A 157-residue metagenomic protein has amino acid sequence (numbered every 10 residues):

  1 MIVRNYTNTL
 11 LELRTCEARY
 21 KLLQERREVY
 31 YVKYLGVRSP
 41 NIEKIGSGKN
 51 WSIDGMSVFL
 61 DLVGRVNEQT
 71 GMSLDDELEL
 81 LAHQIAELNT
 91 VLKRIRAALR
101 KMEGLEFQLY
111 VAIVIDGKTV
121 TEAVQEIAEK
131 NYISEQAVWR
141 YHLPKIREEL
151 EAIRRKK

Functional and structural regions predicted by a protein language model:
M1-A98, A152-K157: N-terminal interaction/assembly modules
K101-T119: Short amphipathic alpha helix immediately N-terminal
Q108, Q125-E126, R140, P144: Preference for long, well-ordered alpha-helical segments
D116-G117, K130-N131, K145-I146, I153: The DNA-recognition helices of helix-turn-helix-type DNA-binding domains
G117-Q136: Helix-turn-helix DNA-binding module
S134-E148: Major-groove recognition helix of helix-turn-helix-like DNA-binding domains
